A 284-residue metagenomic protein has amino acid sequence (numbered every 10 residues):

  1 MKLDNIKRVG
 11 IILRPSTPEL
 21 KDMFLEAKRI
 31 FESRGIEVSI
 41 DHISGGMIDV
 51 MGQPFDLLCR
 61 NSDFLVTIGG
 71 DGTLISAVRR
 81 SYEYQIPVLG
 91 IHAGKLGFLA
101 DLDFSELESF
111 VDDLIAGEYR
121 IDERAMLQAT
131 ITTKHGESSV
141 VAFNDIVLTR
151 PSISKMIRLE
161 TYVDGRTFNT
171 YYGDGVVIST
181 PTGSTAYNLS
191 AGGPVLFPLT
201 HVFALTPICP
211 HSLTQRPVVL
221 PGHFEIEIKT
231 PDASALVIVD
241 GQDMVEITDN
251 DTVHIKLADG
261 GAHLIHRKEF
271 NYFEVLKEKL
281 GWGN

Functional and structural regions predicted by a protein language model:
M1-F64, I68, S105-R120, I131-V140: ATP/NTP phosphate-donor binding region
L20, G72-A77, T185-L189: Short glycine/serine/threonine-rich phosphate/pyrophosphate-binding segments that cradle anionic phosphate groups
E37, Q85-P87: Proline-centered loop/turn at the N-terminus of a beta-strand
D71-T73, G94-L96, T182-S184: Short glycine-rich anion-binding loops that position phosphate/pyrophosphate groups of nucleotides and phosphorylated
L96-D174: Catalytic core of DAGKc-family lipid kinases
L148, D164-T167, Q215-N284: ATP/nucleoside-binding phosphotransfer catalytic cores, i.e., glycine-rich phosphate-binding loops
T161, G183, V237: Short aromatic-centered micro-motifs
N169-T214: Gly/Ser/Thr-rich active-site loops/lids in small-molecule metabolic enzymes that frequently grip phosphoryl groups
